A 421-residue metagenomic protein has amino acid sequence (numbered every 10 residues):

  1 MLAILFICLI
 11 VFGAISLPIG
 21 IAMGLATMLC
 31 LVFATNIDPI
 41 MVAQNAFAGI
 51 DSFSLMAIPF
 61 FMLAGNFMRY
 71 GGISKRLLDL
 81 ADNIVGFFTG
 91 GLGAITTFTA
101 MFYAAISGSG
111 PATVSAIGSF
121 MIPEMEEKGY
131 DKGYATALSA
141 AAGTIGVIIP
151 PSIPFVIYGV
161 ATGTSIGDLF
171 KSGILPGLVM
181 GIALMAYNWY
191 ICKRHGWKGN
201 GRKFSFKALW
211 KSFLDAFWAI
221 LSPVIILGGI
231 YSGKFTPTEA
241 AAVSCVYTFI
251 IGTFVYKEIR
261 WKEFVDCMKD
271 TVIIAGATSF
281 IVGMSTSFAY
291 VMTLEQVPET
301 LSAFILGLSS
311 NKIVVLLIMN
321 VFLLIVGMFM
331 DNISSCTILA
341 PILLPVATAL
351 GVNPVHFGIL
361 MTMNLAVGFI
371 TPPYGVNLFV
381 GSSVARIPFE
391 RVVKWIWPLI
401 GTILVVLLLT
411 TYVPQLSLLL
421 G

Functional and structural regions predicted by a protein language model:
M1-G421: Alpha-helical transmembrane segments of multi-pass membrane transport proteins
